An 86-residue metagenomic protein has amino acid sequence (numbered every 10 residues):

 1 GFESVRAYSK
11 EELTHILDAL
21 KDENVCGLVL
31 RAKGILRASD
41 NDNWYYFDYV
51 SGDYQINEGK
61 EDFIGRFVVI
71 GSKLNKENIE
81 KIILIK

Functional and structural regions predicted by a protein language model:
G1-K86: P-loop NTP-binding site
